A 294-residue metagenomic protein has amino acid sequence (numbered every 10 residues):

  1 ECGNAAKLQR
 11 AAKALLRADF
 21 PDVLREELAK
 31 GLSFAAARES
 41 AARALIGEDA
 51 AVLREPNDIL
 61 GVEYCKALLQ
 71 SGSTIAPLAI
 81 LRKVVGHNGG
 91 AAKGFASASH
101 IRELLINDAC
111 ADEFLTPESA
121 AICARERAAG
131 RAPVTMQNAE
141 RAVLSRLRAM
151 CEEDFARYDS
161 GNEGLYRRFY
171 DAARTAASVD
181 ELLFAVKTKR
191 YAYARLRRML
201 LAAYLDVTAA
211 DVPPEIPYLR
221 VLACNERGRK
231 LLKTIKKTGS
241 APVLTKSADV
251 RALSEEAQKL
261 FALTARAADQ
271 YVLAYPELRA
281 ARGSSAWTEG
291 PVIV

Functional and structural regions predicted by a protein language model:
E1-V294: Active-site cores that bind ATP or allylic diphosphates and position pyrophosphate for catalysis
